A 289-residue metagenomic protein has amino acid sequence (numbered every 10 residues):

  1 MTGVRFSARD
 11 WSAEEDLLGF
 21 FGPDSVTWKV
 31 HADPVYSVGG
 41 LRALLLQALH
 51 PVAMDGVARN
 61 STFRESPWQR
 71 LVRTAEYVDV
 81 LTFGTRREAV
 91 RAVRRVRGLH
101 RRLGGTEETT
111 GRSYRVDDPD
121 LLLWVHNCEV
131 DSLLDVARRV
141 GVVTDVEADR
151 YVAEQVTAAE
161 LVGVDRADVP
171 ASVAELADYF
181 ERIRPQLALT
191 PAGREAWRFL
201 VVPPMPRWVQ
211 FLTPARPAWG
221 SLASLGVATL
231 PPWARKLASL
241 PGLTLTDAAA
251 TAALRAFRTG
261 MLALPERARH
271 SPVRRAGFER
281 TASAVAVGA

Functional and structural regions predicted by a protein language model:
M1-W124, C128-A289: Mature, function-bearing regions of proteins
